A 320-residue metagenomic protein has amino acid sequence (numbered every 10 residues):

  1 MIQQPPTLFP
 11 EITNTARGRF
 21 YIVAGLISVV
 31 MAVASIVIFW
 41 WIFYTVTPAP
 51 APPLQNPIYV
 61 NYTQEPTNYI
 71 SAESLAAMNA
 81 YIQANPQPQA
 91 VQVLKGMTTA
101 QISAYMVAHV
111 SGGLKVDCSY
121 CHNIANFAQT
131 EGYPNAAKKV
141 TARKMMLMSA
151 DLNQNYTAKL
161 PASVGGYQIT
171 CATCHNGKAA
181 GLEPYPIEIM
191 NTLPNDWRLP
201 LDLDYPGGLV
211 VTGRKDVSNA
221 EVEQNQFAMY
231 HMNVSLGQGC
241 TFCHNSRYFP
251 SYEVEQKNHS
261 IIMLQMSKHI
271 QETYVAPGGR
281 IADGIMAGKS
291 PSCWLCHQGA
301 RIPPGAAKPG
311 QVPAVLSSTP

Functional and structural regions predicted by a protein language model:
M1-P320: N-terminal export/targeting leaders of redox proteins
